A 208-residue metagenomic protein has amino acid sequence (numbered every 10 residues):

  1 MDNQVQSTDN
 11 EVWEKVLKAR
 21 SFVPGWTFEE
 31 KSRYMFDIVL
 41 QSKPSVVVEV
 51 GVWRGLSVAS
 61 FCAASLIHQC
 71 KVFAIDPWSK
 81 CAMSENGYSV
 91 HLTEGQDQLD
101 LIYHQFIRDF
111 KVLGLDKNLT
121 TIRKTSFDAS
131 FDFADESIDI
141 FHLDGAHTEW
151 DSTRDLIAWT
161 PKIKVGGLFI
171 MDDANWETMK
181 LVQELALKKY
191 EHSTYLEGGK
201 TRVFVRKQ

Functional and structural regions predicted by a protein language model:
M1-Q208: A short alpha-helical cap/connector motif
